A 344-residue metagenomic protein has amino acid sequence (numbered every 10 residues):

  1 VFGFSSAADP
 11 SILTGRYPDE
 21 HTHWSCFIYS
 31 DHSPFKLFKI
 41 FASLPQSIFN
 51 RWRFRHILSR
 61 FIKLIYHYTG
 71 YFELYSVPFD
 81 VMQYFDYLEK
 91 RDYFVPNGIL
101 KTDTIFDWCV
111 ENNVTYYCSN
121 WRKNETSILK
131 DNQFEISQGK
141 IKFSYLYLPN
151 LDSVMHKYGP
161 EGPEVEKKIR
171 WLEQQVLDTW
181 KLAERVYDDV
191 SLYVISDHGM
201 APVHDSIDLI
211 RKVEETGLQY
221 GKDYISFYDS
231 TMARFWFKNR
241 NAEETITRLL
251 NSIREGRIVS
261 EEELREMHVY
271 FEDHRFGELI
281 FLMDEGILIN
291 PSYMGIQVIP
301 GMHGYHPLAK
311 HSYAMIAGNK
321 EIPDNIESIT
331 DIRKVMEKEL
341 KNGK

Functional and structural regions predicted by a protein language model:
V1-L13, R122-K123: Short, solvent-exposed turn/loop segments enriched in Gly/Ser/Thr/Pro and often Arg
R16-G159, K168-W171, E244, N251-E255 (+2 more regions): His/Asp/Glu-rich, glycine-adjacent segments that coordinate divalent cations and/or stabilize oxyanion chemistry on
E20-T22, S33, E125-T126, S153-M155 (+4 more regions): Short catalytic/ligand-binding loop motif for oxyanion handling, primarily in non-cytosolic enzymes, centered on
I141-Y145, S191, E278: Residue-level preference for the first positions of well-ordered beta-strands
P163-V165: Extracellular loop and loop/strand-boundary signature of outer-membrane beta-barrel proteins
W171-R211, M336: Metal-dependent active-site segment of extracytoplasmic phospho-/sulfohydrolases and closely related
D189, H198-K238: Acidic/histidine-rich catalytic neighborhood
Y224-G343: Active-site neighborhoods of enzymes that stabilize oxyanions during catalysis
